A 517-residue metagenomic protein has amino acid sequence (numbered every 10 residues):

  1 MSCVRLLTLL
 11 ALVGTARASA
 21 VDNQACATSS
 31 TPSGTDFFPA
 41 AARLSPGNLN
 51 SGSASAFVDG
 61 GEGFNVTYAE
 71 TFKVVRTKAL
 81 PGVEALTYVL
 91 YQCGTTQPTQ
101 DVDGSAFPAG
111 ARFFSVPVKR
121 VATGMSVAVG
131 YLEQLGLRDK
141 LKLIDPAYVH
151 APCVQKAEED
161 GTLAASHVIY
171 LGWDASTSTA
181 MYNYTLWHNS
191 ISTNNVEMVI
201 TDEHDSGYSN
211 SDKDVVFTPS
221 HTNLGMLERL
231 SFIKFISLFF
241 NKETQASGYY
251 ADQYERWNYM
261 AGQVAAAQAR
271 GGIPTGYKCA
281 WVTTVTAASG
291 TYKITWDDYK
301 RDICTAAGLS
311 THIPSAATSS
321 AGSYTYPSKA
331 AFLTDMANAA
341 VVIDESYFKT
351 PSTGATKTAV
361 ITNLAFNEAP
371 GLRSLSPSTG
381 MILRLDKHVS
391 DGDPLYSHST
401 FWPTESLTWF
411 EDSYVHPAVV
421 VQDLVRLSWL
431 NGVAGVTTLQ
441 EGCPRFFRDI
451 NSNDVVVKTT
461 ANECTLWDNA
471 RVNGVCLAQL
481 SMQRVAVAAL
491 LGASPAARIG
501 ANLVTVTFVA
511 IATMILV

Functional and structural regions predicted by a protein language model:
S2-A18, V504-M514: Cleavable N-terminal signal peptides of Sec/SRP-targeted secreted and luminal proteins
S19-A493, G500-N502, F508-V509: N-terminal ligand-binding lobe of clamshell/alpha-beta domains
